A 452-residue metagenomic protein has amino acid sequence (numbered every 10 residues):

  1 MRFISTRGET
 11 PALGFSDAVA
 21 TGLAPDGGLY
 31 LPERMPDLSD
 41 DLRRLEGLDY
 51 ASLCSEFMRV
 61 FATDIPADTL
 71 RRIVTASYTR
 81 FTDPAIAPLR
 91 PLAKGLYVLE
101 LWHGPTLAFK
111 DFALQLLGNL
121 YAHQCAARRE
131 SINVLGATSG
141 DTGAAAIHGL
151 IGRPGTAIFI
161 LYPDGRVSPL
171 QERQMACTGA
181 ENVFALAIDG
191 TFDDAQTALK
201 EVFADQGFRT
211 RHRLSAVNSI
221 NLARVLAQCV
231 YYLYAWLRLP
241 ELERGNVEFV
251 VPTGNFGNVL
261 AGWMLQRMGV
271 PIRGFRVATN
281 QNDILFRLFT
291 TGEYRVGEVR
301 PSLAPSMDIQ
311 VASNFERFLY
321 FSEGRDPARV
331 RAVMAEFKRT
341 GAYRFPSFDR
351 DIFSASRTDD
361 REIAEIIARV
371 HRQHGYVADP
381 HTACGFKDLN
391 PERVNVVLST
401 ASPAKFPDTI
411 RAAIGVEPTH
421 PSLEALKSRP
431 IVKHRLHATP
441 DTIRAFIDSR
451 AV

Functional and structural regions predicted by a protein language model:
M1-V452: PLP-dependent amino-acid enzyme catalytic core
